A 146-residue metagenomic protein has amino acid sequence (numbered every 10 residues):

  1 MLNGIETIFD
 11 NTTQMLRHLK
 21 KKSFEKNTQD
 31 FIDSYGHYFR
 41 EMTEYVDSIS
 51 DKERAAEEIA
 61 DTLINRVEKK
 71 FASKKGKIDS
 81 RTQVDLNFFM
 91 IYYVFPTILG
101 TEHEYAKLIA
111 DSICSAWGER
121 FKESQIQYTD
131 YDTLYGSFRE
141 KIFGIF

Functional and structural regions predicted by a protein language model:
L2, E6-K20, E25-S50, A56-K75 (+6 more regions): Residue-level detector of alpha-helical secondary structure
T13, T28, T82, S124-I126: Intrinsically disordered, low-complexity regions enriched in polar/acidic and amide residues
K26, T101, I126-T129: Short coil/turn linker and secondary-structure boundary residues
S50-D51, G100: Alpha-helix capping and inter-helical loop/turn segments
E68, A72, G76-D111, S115: Basic amphipathic recognition helices
E119-Y131: Recognition helix of helix-turn-helix/homeodomain-like DNA-binding domains that insert into the DNA major groove
